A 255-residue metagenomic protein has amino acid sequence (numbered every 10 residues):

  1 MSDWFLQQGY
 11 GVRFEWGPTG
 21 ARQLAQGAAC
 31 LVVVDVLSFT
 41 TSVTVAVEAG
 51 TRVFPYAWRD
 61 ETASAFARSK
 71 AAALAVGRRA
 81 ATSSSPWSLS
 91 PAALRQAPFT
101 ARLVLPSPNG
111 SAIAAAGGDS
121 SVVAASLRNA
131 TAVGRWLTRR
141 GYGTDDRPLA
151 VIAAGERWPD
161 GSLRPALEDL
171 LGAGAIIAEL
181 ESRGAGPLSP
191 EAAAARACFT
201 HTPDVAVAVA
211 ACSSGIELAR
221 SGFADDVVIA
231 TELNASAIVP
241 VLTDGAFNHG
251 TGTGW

Functional and structural regions predicted by a protein language model:
M1-V12: Short glycine- and acidic-rich boundary segments immediately preceding or forming the N-terminal edge of structured
R13-Q26, F39-F54, D60-S111, V123 (+1 more regions): Residues that scaffold, gate, or flank divalent-cation-dependent active/transport sites
C30-L37, A230: Short acidic catalytic loops
V33-V34, V76-G77, L105-S107, A150-A154: Short beta-strand segments
P86-A124, R135, D145, L163-W255: Long, charged alpha-helical interface segments
A132-T138, L149-A153: Active-site C-terminal subdomain of aminotransferase-like
R140-G143: Double-stranded RNA-binding/processing signature
P148-E156, G184-P187: Glycine-rich anion-binding loop/nest that anchors nucleotide
